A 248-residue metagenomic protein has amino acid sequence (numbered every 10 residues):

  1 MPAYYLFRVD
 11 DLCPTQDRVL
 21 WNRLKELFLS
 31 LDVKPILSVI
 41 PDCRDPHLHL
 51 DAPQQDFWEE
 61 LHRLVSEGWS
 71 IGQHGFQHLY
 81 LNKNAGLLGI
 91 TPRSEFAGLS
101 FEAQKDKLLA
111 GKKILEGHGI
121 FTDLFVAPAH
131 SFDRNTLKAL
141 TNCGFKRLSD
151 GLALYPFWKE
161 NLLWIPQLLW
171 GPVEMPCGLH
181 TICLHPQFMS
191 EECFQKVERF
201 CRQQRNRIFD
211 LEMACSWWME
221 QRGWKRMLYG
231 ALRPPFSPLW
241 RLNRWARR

Functional and structural regions predicted by a protein language model:
M1-L124, S131-W164, L168-C177, M189-R248: Catalytic alpha-helical scaffold of carbohydrate-active enzymes acting on polysaccharides/glycoconjugates
F125, I182: Divalent metal-coordination and catalytic microenvironments
L184-Q187: Short, loop-centered acidic/histidine patches that primarily coordinate divalent metals
